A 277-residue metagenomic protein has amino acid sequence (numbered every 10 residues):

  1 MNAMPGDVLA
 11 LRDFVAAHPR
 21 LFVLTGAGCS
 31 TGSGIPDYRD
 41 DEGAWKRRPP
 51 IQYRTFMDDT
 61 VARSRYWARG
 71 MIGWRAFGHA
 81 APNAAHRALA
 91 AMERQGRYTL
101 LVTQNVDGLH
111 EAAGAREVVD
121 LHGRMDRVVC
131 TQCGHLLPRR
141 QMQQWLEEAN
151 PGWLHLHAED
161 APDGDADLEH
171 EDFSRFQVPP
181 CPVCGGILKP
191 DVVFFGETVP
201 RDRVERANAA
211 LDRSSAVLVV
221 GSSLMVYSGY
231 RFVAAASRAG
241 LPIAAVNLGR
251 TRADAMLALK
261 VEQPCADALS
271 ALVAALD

Functional and structural regions predicted by a protein language model:
M1-D277: Conserved catalytic core of sirtuin-type NAD+-dependent deacylases
